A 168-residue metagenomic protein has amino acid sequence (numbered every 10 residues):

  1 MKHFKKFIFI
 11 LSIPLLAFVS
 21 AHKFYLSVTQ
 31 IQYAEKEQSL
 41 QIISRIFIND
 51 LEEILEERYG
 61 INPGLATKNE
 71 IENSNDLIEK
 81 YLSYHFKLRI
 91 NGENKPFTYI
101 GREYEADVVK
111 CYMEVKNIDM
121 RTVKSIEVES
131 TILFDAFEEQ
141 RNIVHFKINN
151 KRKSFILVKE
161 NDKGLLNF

Functional and structural regions predicted by a protein language model:
M1-L26: Bacterial Sec-dependent N-terminal signal peptides
H22-F168: N-terminal soluble domains immediately following signal/targeting peptides that reside in extracytoplasmic
